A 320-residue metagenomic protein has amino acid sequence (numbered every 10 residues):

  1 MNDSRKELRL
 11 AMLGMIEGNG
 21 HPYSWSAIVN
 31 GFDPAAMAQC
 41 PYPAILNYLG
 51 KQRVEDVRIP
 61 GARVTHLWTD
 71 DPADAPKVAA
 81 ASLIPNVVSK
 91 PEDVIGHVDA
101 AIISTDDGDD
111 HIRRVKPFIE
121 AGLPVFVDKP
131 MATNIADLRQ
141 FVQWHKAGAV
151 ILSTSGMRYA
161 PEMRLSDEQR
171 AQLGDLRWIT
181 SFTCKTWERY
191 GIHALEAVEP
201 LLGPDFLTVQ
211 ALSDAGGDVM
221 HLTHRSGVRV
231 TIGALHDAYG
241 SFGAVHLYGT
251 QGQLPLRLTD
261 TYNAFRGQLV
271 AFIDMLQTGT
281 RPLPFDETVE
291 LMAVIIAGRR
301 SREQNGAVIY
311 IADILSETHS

Functional and structural regions predicted by a protein language model:
M1-A79, M157: N-terminal Rossmann-like dinucleotide-binding module
M1-E7, Q52-E55, K77, D93 (+3 more regions): C-terminal helix-rich "cap/oligomerization" subdomain common to oxidoreductases
P22, A75, L138, M163 (+3 more regions): A general structural signal for well-ordered alpha-helical segments in protein cores
D71-Q143: Beta-loop-alpha module in the N-terminal Rossmann-like domain of NAD(P)-dependent dehydrogenases, especially those
G122, G148, N305-G306: Glycine-centered short loops/turns at secondary-structure junctions
F126, M131-R189: A contiguous active-site-proximal alpha/beta segment in oxidoreductase catalytic domains
R177-G240, D286-A293: Rossmann-like dinucleotide-binding domain that binds NAD(P)(H)
G216-V270: C-terminal substrate-binding/catalytic lobe of Rossmann-fold NAD(P)-dependent oxidoreductases
